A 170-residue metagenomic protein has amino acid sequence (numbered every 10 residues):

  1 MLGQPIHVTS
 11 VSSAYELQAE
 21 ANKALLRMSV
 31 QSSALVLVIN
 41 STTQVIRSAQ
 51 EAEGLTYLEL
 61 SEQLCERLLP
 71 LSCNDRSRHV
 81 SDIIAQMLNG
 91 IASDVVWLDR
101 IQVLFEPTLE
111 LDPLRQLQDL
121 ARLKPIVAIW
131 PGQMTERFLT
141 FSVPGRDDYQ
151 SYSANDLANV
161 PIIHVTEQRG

Functional and structural regions predicted by a protein language model:
L2-L55: Glycine-rich P-loop/Walker A and Walker A-like loops and their local beta1-loop-alpha1 context in P-loop NTPases
L17-A19, S77-I84, E110-L114: Well-ordered, non-membrane alpha-helical segments in soluble/globular domains
M28-V30, M87-I91, Q118-L123, N155: Conserved catalytic network of the ASCE P-loop NTPase/AAA+ motor domain
L37, V95-D99, V127: Structural motif
N40-S41, L58-P70: A short hydrophobic beta-strand->loop->alpha-helix junction that borders the nucleotide-binding pocket of P-loop NTPases
L64-L88: Short glycine-rich substrate-engagement loop in P-loop NTPases that contacts/grips substrate
I91-L109: Conserved P-loop NTPase "ATPase switch" module shared by AAA+ and STAND
V103-G170: Replace "adjacent to P-loop NTPase cores in ATP/GTP-dependent enzymes" with "adjacent to NTP-binding cores
